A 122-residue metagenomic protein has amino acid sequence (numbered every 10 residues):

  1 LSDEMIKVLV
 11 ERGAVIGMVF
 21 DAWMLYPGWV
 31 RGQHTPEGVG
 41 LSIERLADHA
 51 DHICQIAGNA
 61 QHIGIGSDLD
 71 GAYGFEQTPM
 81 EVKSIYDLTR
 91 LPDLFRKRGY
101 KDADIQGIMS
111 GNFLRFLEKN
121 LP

Functional and structural regions predicted by a protein language model:
L1, E37-R45, P79-Y86: Alpha-helix N-cap and loop-to-helix initiation/capping positions
L1-A14, E44-Q61: Histidine/acidic residue-rich metal-binding segments in metalloenzymes
L1-Q33: Catalytic core of soluble alpha/beta enzymes
M18-F20, G58-E81: Short acidic/histidine-rich active-site segments
A22-L25, L69-A72, N112-R115: Solvent-exposed loop/turn segments at secondary-structure junctions within structured extracellular/periplasmic domains
L25-E37, A72-P79: Active-site-proximal beta-alpha loop/turn segments in soluble metabolic enzymes
K83-P122: Mid-to-C-terminal alpha-helical segments outside catalytic/metal-binding sites
